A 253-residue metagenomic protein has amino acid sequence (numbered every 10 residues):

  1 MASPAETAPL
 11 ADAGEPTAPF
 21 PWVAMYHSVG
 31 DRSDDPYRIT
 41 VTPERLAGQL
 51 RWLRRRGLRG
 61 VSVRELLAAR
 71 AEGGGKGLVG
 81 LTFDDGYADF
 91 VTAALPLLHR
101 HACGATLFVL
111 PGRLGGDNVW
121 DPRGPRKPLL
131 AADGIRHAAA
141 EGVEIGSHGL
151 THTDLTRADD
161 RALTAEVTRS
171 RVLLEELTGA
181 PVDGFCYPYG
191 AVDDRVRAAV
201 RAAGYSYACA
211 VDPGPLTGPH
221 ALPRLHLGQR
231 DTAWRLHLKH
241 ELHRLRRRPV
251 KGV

Functional and structural regions predicted by a protein language model:
A2-T82, A88-V91, R157-V253: C-terminal active-site subregion of NodB/CE4 polysaccharide deacetylases
P16-A18, R54, P96-C103, P128-S147 (+1 more regions): Acidic (Asp/Glu)-rich catalytic clusters
A24-S28, I145-H152: Histidine-centered catalytic micro-motifs
V29-R32, G112-L114, T151-D154: A short, flexible beta-alpha/helix-coil linker loop
T82-F83, G146: Generic enzyme active-site microenvironment
Y87-A88, T151: Short, glycine/acidic-enriched loop or turn micro-motifs at the edges of active sites
A102-G124: A short, conserved beta-to-alpha structural element at the edge of catalytic cores that scaffolds binding
G116-R126, H152-D159: Surface-exposed cleft-lining segments at the edges of enzyme active sites
